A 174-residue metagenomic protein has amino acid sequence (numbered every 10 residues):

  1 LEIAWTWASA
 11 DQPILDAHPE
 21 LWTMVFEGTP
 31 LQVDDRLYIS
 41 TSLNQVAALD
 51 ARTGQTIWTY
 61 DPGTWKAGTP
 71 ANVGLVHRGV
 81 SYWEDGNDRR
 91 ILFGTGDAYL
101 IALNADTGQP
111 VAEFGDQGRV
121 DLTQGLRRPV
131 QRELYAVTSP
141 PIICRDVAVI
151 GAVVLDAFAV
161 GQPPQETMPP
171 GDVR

Functional and structural regions predicted by a protein language model:
L1-E2, P30: Short hydrophobic motif
E2-L21, Q55-T69, Q109-V130: Aromatic (tryptophan-biased) beta-strands that constitute blades/sheets of beta-rich domains
S9-Q12, V33, S42-L43, R52 (+2 more regions): Acidic, proline/glycine-rich low-complexity intrinsically disordered segments
L21-Q45, N72-Y99, E133-Q162: Repeat-blade elements of multi-bladed beta-propeller folds
L103-G108, P163-R174: Beta-propeller blade signature
